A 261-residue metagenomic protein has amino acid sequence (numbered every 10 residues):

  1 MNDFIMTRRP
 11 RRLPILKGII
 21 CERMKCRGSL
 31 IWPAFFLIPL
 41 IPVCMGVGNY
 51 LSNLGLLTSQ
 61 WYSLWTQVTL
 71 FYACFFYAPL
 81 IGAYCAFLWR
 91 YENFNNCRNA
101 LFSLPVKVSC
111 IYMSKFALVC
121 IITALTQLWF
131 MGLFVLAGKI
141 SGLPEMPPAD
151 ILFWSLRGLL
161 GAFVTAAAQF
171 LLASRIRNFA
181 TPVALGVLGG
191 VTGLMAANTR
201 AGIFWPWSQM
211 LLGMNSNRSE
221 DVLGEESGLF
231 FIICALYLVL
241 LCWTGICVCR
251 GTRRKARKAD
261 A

Functional and structural regions predicted by a protein language model:
M1-P39, R254-A261: Aromatic- and glycine-rich beta-strand/loop motifs that create alpha-glucan
T7-I20, W89-F102, L159-P182: Cytoplasmic juxtamembrane interface segments
A34-L40, I176-L194: Pore- or pathway-lining transmembrane helices of multi-pass membrane proteins that form conduits for solutes/ions
P39-I81, A86, M113-F179, N217-E220 (+1 more regions): Secretory targeting signals
G48-L64, V183, V187-A261: Terminal transmembrane helical anchor/hairpin motif
G82-N93, Q127-L128, A166-S174, F204-N217 (+1 more regions): Juxtamembrane/interfacial segments around transmembrane helices
F87-C120: Helix-loop-helix units of permease transmembrane domains in multi-pass membrane transporters, especially ABC
W89, R98, L133, A137 (+4 more regions): Hydrophobic alpha-helical interface/terminus motif in multipass membrane transporters
